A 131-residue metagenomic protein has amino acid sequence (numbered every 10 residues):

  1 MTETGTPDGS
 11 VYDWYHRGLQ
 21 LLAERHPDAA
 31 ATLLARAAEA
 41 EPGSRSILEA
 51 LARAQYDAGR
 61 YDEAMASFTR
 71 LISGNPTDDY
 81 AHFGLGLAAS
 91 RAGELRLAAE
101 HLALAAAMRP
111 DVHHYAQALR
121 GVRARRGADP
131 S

Functional and structural regions predicted by a protein language model:
M1-D13, D129-P130: TPR-adjacent "capping" and linker segments in tetratricopeptide-repeat scaffold/adaptor proteins
T2, E24-R36, A58-R70, A92-L104 (+2 more regions): Structural signature of tandem alpha-helical TPR/SEL1-like repeats, specifically the intra-repeat loop/turn
G5-T6, E39, S73, A107: Structural signature of alpha-solenoid helical repeat scaffolds
S67-R91: Mid-chain, well-packed structural core segment of small domains
